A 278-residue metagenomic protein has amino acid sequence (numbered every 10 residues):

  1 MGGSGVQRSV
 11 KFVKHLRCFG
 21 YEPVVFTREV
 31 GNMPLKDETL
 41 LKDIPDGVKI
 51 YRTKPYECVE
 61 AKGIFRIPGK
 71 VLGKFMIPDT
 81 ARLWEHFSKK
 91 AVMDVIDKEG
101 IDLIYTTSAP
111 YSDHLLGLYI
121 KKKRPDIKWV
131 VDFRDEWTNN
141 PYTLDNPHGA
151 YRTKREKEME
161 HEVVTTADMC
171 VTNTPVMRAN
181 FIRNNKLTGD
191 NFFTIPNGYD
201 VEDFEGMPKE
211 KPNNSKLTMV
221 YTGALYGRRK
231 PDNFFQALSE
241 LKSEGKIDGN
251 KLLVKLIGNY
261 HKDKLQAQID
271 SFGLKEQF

Functional and structural regions predicted by a protein language model:
M1-P55, M169: N-terminal subdomain of nucleotide-sugar transferases
F12, S112-L115, Y119-K123, A150-C170: Membrane-proximal helix-turn-helix segments that form the acceptor-binding/catalytic region of lipid-linked
G31, K128, N139-E162, V201: Nucleotide-sugar donor phosphate/pyrophosphate-binding loop at the beta->alpha transition of glycosyltransferases
C58-E60, I182-R183, G198-S215: Acidic anion/phosphate-binding donor-loop and adjacent secondary structure in glycosyltransferase catalytic cores
H161-N191: A short, active-site helix/loop in glycosyltransferases that binds the activated sugar's phosphate group
V176, I195-G198: Carbohydrate-associated surface elements
K211-R229, F235-L238: Conserved donor-binding/catalytic core segment of Leloir-type glycosyltransferases
K246-I247, K251, L256-G258, D263-F278: Nucleotide-activated donor-binding/catalytic signature segment of Leloir-type glycosyltransferases, i.e., the conserved
